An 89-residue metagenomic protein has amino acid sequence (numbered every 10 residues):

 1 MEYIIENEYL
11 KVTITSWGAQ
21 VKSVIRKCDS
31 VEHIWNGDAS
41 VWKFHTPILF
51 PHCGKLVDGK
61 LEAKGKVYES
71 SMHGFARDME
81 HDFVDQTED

Functional and structural regions predicted by a protein language model:
M1-D89: Surface-exposed acidic/polar loop and edge beta-strand patches at domain peripheries
